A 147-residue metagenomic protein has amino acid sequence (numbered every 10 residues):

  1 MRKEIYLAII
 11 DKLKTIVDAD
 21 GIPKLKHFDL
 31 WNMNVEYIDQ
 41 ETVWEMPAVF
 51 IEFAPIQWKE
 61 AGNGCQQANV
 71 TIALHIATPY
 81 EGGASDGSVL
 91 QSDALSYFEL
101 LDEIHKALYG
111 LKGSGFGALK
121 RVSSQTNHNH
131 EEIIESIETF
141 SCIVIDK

Functional and structural regions predicted by a protein language model:
M1-G64, K120: Small/polar-rich, solvent-exposed N-terminal microdomains that initiate assembly or binding
R2-K3, A94-F98: Generic detection of long, well-ordered alpha-helical segments
R2-V17, D102-K147: Compositionally biased, intrinsically disordered linkers/stalks adjacent to structured regions
F50-P55, T78-E81, Y97-L111: A short, hydrophobic secondary-structure junction motif
Q57, N63-C65, T126-E132: Exposed beta-sheet edge/beta-hairpin loop segments within beta-rich domains
K59-N63, G82-D86, F116-G117: Short, solvent-exposed secondary-structure capping/transition elements
Q66-G82, I133-D146: Oligomerization/assembly interface segments of phage tail-like spikes and tubes
A84-S96: Short histidine-centered catalytic/ligand-binding loop motif
